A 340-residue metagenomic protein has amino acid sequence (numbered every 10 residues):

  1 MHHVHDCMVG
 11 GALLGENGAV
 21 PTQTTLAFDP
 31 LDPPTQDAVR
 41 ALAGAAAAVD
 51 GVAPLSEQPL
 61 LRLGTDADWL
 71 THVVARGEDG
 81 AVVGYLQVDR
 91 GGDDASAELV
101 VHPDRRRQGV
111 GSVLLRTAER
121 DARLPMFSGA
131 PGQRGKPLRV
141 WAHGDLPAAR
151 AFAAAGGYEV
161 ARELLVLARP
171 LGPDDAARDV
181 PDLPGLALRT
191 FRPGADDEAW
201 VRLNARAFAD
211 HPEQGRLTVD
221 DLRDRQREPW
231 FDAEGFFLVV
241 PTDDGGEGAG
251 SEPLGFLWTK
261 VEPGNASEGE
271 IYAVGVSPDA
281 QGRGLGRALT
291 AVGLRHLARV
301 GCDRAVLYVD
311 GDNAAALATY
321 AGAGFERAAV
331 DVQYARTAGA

Functional and structural regions predicted by a protein language model:
H2-P21, R90-S96, P103-L186, Y334-R336: Acyl-donor-binding surface of acyltransferase catalytic domains
V4-L61, V180-G215: Short amphipathic alpha-helix that is part of the acyltransferase structural core
P34, A43-Q133, P137-G144, L254-S267: Conserved donor-binding loop and adjoining core beta-sheet/short helix segment in diverse acyl/aminoacyl transferases
P59-D66, L86-D93, E213-D243, G250-V274: A conserved beta-strand-loop-helix scaffold within acyl/acetyltransferase catalytic domains
R76-E78, R169, V240-T242: Active-site beta-strand termini and strand-to-loop segments that position acidic
V101, V274-V276, V309: Hydrophobic adenine-recognition pocket in adenosine-nucleotide-binding enzymes
R107-R123, V276-P278, G282-R299, L317-G322: Conserved acetyl-CoA-binding loop-helix of GNAT-fold acetyltransferases
A155-A176, A291-V292, A298-A340: Active-site/acyl-donor-binding loops of N-acyltransferases
